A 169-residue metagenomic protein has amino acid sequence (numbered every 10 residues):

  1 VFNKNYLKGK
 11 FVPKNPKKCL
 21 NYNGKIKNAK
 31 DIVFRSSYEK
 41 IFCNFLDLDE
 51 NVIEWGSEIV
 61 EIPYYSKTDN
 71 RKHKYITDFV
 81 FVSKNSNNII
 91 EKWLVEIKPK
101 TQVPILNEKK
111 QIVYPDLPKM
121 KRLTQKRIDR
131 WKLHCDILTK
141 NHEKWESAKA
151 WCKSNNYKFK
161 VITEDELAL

Functional and structural regions predicted by a protein language model:
V1-L169: Electrostatic, structured charged patches in enzyme active sites and in nucleic-acid/phosphate-binding
